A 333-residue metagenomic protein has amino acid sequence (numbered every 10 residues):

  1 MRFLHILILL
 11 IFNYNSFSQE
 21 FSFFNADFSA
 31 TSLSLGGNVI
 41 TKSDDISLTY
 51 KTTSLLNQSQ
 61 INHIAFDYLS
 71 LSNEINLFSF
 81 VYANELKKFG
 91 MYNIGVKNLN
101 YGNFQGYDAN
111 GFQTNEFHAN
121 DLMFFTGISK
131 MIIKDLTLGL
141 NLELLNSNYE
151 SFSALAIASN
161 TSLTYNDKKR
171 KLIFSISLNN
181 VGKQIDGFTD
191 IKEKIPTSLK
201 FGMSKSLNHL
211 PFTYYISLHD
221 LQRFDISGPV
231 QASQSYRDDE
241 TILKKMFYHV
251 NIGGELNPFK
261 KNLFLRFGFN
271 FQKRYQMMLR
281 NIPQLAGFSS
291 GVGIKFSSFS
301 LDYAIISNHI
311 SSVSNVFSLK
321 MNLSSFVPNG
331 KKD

Functional and structural regions predicted by a protein language model:
M1-L4, K134: Positively charged n-region of N-terminal signal peptides that target proteins for export
F3-N13: Sec-dependent N-terminal signal peptides
Y14-S18: Sec/Tat signal peptide C-region and signal peptidase I cleavage site
Q19-D333: Subset of outer-membrane beta-barrel
